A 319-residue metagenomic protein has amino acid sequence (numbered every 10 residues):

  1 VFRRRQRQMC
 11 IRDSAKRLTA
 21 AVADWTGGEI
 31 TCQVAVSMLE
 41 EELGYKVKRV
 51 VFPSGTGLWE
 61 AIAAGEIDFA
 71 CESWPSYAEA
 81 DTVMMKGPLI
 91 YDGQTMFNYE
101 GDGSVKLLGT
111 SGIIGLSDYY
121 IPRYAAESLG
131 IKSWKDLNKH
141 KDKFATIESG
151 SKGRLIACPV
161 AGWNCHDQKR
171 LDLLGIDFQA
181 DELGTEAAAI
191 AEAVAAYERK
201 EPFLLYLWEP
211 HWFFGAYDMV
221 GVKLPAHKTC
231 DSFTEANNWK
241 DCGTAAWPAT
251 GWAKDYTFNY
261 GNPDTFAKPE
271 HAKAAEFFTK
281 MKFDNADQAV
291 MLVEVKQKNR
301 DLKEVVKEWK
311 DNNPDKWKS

Functional and structural regions predicted by a protein language model:
V1-I11: Single conserved hydrophobic/aromatic residue that forms the stacking wall/gate of nucleotide- or nucleobase-binding
R12-G27, Y45-V51, K152-I156, F278: Short, well-ordered beta-strand elements
T26-Y45, L171: Short, polar/charged alpha-helical segment
C32, F52-N98, E192, W212-Y217: Pocket-flanking alpha-helical
W59-W74, R154-F233: Ligand-binding pocket segment of bilobal, Venus flytrap-like solute-binding proteins
G93-L155: A conserved helix-loop-strand patch within extracytoplasmic ligand-binding domains of the periplasmic binding
L116-E127, D255-E270, V293-E294: A bilobed periplasmic-binding-protein/Venus flytrap-type ligand-binding module shared by bacterial periplasmic
G215-F277, M281: C-terminal lobe and pocket-closing loops of periplasmic/extracytoplasmic Venus-flytrap solute-binding proteins
